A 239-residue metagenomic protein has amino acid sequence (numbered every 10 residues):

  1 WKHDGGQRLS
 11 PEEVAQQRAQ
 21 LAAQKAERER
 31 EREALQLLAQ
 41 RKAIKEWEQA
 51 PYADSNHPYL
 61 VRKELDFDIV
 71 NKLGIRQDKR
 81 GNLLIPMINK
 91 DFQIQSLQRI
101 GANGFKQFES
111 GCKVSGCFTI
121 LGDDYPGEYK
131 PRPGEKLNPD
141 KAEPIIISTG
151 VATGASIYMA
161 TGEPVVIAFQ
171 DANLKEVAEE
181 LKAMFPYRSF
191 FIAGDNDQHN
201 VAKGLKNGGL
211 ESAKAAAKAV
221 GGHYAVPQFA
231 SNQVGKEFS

Functional and structural regions predicted by a protein language model:
W1-L83, P139: TOPRIM metal-binding catalytic domain and adjacent DNA-binding surface shared by DnaG-type primases
H3, L37-A39, I69-N71, I88 (+3 more regions): Class I S-adenosyl-L-methionine
H3, L9-E12, R18, I100-F105 (+2 more regions): Conserved catalytic or regulatory cores that recognize and/or transform ribose-phosphate-containing ligands
E46-Q49, P144-I145, G204: Residue-level marker of alpha-helix boundaries and capping positions
A53-D54, G150-V151, L210: Generic non-transmembrane alpha-helix signal with a bias for helix starts/N-cap capping motifs
D78-P186: Phosphate-handling DNA/RNA-contact segment within nucleic-acid enzymes
L137-E143, A155-S239: TOPRIM fold recognition
